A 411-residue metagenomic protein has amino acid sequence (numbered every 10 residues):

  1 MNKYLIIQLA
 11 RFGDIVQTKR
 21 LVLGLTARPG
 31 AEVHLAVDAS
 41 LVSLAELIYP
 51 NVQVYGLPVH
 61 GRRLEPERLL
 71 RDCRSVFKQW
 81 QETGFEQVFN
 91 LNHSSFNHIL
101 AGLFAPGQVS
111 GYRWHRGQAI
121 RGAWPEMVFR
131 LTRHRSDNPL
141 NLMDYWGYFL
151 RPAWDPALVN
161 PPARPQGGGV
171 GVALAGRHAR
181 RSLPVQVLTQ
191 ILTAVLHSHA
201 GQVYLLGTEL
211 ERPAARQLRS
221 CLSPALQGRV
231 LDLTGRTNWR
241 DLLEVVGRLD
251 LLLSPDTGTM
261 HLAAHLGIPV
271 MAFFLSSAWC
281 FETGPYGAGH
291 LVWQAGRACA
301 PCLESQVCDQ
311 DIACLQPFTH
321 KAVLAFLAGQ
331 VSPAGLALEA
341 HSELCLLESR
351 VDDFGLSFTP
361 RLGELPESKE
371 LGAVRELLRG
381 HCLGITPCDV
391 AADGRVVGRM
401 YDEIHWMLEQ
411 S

Functional and structural regions predicted by a protein language model:
M1-S411: Catalytic machinery of carbohydrate-active enzymes, primarily nucleotide-sugar-dependent glycosyltransferases
